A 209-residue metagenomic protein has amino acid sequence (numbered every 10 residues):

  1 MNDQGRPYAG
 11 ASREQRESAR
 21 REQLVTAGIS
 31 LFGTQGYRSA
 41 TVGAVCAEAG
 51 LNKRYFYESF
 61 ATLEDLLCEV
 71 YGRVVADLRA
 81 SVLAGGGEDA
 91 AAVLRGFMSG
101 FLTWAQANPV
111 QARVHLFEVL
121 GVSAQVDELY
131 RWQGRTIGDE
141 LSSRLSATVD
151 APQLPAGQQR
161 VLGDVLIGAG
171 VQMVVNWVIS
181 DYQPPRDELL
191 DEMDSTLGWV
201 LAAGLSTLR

Functional and structural regions predicted by a protein language model:
M1-A19, P152-A156, L205-R209: N-terminal intrinsically disordered/low-complexity leader segments
S12, T34, V70-F97, A112 (+1 more regions): Amphipathic alpha-helical linker/stalk segments
Q15-A19, A40, S59-F60, E64-D77 (+4 more regions): Alpha-helical DNA-contacting segments of helix-turn-helix folds
R20, L24-F32, V74, L78 (+1 more regions): Short hydrophobic clusters on alpha-helical segments that form packing/core surfaces in small helical domains
Q23, L31-D65, E69: Helix-turn-helix
A92-L116, W132, G138-S143, D164-I167 (+1 more regions): Helical hydrophobic small-molecule/effector-binding pocket
A124-D150, R160-G168, Q172, D191 (+1 more regions): Amphipathic alpha-helical packing segments from all-alpha helical-bundle domains
